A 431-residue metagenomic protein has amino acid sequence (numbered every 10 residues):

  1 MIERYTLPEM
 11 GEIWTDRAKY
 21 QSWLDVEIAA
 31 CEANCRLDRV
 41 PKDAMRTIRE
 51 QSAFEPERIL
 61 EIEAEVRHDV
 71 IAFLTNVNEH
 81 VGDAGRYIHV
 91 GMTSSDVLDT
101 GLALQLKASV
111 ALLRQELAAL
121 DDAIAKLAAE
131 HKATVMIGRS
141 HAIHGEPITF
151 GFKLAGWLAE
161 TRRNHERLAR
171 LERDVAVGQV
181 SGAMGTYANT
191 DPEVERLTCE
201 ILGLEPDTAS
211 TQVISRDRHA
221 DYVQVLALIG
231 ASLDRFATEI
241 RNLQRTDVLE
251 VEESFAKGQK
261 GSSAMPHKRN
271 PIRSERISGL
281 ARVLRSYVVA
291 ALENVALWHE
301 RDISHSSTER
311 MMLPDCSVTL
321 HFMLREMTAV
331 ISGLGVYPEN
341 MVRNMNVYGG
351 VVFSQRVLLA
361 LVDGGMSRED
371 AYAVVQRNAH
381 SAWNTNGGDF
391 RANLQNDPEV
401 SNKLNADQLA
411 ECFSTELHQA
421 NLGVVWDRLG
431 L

Functional and structural regions predicted by a protein language model:
M1-S22, V26, I62-V66, D83 (+1 more regions): Glycine-rich cofactor/substrate-binding loops
M1-Y187, D191-L197, P206, Q259-S262 (+2 more regions): A helix-coil-helix interface module used to build multimeric assemblies and to scaffold catalytic/cofactor sites
C35, A125, A129-K132, A159-R162 (+7 more regions): Hydrophobic/aromatic-lined pockets within catalytic cores
V40, M45, V248-L249, S367: Conserved hydrophobic residue
E50-E55, R216, R377-A382: A short structural micro-motif
L60, K107-R114, A118, A125 (+8 more regions): Short amphipathic alpha-helical segments with heptad-repeat character
F152, A220-L228, R356-G364: Short, well-ordered beta-strand elements within core beta-sheets of diverse protein domains
E195-V288: Acidic, glycine-rich loop-and-beta core segments that form the ion-binding/anion-interacting portion of active sites
